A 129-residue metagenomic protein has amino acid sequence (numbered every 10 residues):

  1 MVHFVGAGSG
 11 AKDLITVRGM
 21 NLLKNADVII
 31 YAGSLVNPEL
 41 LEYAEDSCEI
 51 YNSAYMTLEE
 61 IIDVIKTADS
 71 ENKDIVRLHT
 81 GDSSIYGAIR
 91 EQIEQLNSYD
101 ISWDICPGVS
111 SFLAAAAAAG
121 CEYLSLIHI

Functional and structural regions predicted by a protein language model:
M1-V5, E71-H79, S83: Generic beta-sheet signal
M1-Y55: Glycine-rich, flexible N-terminal cofactor/catalytic loop recognition
A11, D82-I127: Class I SAM-dependent methyltransferase SAM-binding "motif I" and its flanking Rossmann-like core
T16-V17, I62, Y86-R90: Conserved strand-to-helix beginnings and helix N-cap segments that scaffold or border functional pockets
L22, V64-K73: Glycine-rich phosphate/diphosphate-binding loops that line cofactor/substrate pockets in enzymes
I30-G33, N52, V76-T80, W103-G108 (+1 more regions): General beta-strand structural signal in soluble alpha/beta enzymes
N37-P38, L58-E59, S110-A114: Short gly/pro/ser/thr-enriched loop/turn and capping motifs at secondary-structure boundaries
A54-K66: Glycine-rich, highly charged phosphate/nucleotide-binding loops
